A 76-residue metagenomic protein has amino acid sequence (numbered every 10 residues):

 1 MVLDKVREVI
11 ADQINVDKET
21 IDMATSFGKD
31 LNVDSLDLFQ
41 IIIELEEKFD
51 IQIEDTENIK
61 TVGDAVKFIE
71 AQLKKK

Functional and structural regions predicted by a protein language model:
M1-V33, I42, K48, Q52-K76: Phosphopantetheine-dependent thiolation modules in NRPS/PKS and related acyl-activating systems
D37: Two-component histidine kinase catalytic core, primarily the HATPase_c
